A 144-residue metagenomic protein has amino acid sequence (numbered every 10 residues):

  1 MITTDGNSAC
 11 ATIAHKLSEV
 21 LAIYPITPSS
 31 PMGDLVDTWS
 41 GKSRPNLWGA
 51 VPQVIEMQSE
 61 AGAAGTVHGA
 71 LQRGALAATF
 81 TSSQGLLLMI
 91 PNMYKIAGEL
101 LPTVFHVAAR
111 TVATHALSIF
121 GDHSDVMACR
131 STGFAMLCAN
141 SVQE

Functional and structural regions predicted by a protein language model:
M1-A128: Thiamine diphosphate
I119-E144: Conserved thiamine diphosphate
